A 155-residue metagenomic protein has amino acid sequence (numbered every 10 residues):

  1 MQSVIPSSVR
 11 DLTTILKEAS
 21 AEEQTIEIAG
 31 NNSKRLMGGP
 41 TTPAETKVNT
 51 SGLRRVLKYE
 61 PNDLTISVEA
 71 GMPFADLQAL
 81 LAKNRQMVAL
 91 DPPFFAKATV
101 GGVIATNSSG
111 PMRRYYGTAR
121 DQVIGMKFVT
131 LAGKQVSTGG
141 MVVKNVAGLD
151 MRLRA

Functional and structural regions predicted by a protein language model:
S3-P93: Glycine-rich N-terminal segment of FAD-binding domains in flavoprotein oxidoreductases, spanning the beta-loop-helix
K83, L90-D91, F95-A155: FAD-binding subdomain of flavoenzyme oxidoreductases
